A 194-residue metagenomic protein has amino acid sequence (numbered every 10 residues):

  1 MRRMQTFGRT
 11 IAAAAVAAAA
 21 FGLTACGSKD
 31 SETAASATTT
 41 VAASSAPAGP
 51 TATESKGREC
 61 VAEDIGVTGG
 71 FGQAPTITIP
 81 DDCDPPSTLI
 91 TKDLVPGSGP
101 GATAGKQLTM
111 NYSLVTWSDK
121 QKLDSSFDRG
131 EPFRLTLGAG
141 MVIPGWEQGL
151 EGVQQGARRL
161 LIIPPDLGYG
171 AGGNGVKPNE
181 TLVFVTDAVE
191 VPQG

Functional and structural regions predicted by a protein language model:
R2-G194: Cross-family detector of peptidyl-prolyl cis-trans isomerase
